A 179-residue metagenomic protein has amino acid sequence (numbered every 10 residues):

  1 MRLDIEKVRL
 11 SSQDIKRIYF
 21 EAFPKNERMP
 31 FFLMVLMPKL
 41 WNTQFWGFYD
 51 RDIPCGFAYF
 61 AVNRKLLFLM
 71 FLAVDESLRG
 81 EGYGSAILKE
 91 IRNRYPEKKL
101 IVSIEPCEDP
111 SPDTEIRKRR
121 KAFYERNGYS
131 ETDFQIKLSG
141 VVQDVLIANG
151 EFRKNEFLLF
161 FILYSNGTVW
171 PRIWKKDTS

Functional and structural regions predicted by a protein language model:
M1-M29, D144, N149, N155-F160 (+2 more regions): Short amphipathic alpha-helix that is part of the acyltransferase structural core
M34-L36, T43-G56: Conserved beta-hairpin
K65, L138-Q143: Short acidic/glycine-enriched loop/turn segments that link adjacent beta-strands
K65-E76, S103-E105: Conserved acetyl-CoA binding element of GNAT-fold acetyltransferases
V74, G80-R94: Conserved acetyl-CoA-binding loop-helix of GNAT-fold acetyltransferases
Y95-I116: Conserved GNAT acetyl-CoA-binding A-motif
A122-T132: Conserved acetyl-CoA-binding loop of GNAT-fold acetyltransferases
